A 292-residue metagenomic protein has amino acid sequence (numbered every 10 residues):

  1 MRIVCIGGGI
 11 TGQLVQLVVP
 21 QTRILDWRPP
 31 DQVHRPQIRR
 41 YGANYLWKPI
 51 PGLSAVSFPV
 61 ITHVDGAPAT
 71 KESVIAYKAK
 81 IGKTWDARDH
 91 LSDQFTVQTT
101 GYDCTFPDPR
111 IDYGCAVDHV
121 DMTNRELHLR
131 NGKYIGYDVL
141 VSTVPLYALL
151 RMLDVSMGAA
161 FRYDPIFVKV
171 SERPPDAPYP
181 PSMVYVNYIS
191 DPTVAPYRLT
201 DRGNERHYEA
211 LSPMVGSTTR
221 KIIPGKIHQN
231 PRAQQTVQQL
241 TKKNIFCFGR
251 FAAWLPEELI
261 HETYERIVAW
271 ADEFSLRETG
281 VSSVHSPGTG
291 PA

Functional and structural regions predicted by a protein language model:
M1-I3, Q21, I227: Extreme N-terminal leader/targeting segments of oxidoreductases
M1-T11: Beta1/beta-strand and adjacent pyrophosphate-binding region of the FAD-binding site in flavoprotein oxidoreductases
V4-I6, A55-F58, F246: Conserved beta-strand elements of the Class I
I6-G8, L17-I38: Glycine-rich FAD pyrophosphate-binding loop
P29-Q32, Q37-R39, R198-A292: Conserved flavin/dinucleotide-binding core of flavoenzymes
D31-H34, M122, R130-V194: Central helical "cap/lid" subdomain
Y41, Y45-G52, I61-P107, E258: Short beta-strand to alpha-helix junction loop
D112-R130: A conserved short coil-to-beta-strand element within the FAD-binding core of flavoproteins
